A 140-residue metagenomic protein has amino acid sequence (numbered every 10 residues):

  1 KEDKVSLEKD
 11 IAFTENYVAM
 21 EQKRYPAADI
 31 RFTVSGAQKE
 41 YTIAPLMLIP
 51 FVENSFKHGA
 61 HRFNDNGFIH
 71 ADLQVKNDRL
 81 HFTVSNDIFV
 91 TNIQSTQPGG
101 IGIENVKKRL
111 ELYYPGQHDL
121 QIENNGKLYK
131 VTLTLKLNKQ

Functional and structural regions predicted by a protein language model:
K1-T134: Two-component histidine phosphotransfer core
K136-Q140: C-terminal end segment of the histidine kinase catalytic
